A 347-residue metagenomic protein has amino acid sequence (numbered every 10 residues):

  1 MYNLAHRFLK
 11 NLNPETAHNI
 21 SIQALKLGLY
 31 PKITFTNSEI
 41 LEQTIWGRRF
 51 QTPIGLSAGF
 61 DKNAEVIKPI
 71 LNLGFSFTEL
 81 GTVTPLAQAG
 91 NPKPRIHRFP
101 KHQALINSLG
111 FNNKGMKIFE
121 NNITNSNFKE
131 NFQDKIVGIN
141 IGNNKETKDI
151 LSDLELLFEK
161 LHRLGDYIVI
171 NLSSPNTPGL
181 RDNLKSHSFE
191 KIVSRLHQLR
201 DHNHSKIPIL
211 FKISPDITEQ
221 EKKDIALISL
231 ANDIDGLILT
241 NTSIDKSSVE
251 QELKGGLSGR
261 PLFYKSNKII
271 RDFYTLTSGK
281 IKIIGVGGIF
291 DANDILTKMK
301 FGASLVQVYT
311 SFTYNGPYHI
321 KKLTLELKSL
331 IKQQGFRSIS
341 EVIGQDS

Functional and structural regions predicted by a protein language model:
N13, L56, T78, F119 (+7 more regions): Conserved, mostly hydrophobic/aromatic
I22-F35, P175-S188, K222-G279: Glycine/Thr-rich beta-alpha phosphate-binding loop at enzyme active sites
R49-G55, F132-I141, R200-I217, F273-G285: Short beta-strand/loop segments at the ligand-binding rim of alpha/beta enzyme cores
N63-I70, E155, I217-A231, T275 (+2 more regions): Catalytic cores of alpha/beta
S76-Q88, L172-S174, G236-I244, I295-K322: Glycine-rich phosphate-binding active-site loops on the catalytic face of alpha/beta enzymes
G81, L86-Q133: A gly/proline- and charged-residue-enriched helix-loop-helix capping module
L86-R95, M116-K117, N176-S205, D216-Q220 (+3 more regions): Active-site-adjacent beta->alpha loops and helix N-cap segments on the catalytic face of soluble alpha/beta enzymes
A87-Q103, K246-G259, F312-R337: C-terminal helical cap(s) of enzyme catalytic domains, especially alpha/beta-barrels
